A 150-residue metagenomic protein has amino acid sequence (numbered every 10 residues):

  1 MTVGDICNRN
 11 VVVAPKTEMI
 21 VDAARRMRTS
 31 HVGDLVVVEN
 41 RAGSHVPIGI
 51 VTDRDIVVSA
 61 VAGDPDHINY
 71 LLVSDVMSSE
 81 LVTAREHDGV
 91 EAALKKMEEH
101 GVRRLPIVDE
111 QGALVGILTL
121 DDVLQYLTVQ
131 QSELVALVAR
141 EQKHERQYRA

Functional and structural regions predicted by a protein language model:
M1-R9, I50-T83, G89-E98, T119-A150: Tandem CBS (Bateman) regulatory domains
N10-V13, V46-P47, T83, A113: Short, flexible active-site loop motifs that bind/organize anionic cofactors or intermediates
V13-V32, V37-E39, A84-G101, V108 (+1 more regions): The conserved cystathionine-beta-synthase
M27-S30, L35-D55, M97, L105-D121: A glycine-centered beta-loop-beta connector
